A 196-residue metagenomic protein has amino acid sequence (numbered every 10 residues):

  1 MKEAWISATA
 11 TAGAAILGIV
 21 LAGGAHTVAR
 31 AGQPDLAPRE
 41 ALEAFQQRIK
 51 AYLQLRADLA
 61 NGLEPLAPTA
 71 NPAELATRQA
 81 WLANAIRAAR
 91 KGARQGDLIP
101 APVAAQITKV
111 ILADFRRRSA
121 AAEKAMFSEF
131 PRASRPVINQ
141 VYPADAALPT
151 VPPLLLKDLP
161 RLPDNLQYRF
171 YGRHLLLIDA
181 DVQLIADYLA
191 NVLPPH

Functional and structural regions predicted by a protein language model:
M1-I6: N-terminal secretory signal peptides that target proteins for export/translocation
T11-G23: Bacterial N-terminal signal peptides
V20-G32: Signal peptide processing junction and immediate N-terminal pro/mature segment of secreted/exported proteins
A31-R94: N-terminal Sec/ER secretory leader and immediately downstream segment of secreted/extracellular precursors
E40, A44, E74-T77, W81 (+5 more regions): Exposed alpha-helical structural elements
Q79-T150: Mid-length scaffold segments of soluble, non-membrane domains
K124-H196: Amphipathic, charged alpha-helical segments and their helix-to-coil junctions in extracytoplasmic/peripheral assemblies
